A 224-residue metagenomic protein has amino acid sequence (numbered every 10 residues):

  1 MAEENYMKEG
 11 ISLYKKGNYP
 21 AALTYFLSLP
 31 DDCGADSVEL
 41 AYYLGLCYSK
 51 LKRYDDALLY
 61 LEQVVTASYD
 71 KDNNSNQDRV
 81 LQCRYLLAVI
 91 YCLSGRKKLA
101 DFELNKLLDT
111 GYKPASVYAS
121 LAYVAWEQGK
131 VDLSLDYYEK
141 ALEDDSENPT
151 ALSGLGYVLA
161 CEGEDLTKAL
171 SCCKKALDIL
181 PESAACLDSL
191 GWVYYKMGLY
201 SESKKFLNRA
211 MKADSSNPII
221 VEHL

Functional and structural regions predicted by a protein language model:
I11, L46, V89, Y123 (+2 more regions): Residue-level recognition of tetratricopeptide repeat
Y14, S49, Y85, C92 (+3 more regions): Position-specific recognition of the canonical hydrophobic site in helix A of tetratricopeptide repeat
P30-S37, T66-V80: Flexible helix-coil transition and linker loops at the boundaries of alpha-helical arrays
D32-C33, A67, K71, T110 (+3 more regions): Structural marker of alpha-solenoid helical repeat scaffolds
Y43, L86, S120, G154-L155 (+2 more regions): Canonical tetratricopeptide repeat
